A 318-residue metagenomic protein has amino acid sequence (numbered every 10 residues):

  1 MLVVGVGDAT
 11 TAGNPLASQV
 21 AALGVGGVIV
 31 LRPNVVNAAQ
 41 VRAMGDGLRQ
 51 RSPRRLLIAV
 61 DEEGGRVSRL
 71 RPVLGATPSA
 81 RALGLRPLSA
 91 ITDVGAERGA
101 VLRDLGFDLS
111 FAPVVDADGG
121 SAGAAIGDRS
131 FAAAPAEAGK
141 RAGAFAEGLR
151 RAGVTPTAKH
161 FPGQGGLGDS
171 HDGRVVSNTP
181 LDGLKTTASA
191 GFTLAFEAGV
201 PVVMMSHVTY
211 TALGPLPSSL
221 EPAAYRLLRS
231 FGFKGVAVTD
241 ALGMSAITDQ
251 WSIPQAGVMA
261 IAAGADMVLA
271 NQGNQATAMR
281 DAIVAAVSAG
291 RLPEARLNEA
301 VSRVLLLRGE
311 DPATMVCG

Functional and structural regions predicted by a protein language model:
M1-A9, A17, A21-G24: Mature N-terminal segment immediately following signal peptide/propeptide cleavage in secreted/periplasmic
A12-P15, V28, N34-R51, S68 (+1 more regions): Second-shell residues forming the walls of enzyme active-site clefts
A17-L31, E97-L109: Catalytic domains of carbohydrate-active enzymes, especially glycoside hydrolases
R49-G75, I91-A117, A138-G163: Glycine-rich, aromatic-flanked loop segments that form ligand/cofactor-binding clefts across common enzyme folds
L74-P87, S130-A132: A charged helix-plus-loop insertion that forms the helical arch/lid used to bind and gate nucleic-acid substrates
G84, R98, I126-G127: Active-site-adjacent helix-turn-beta-strand microarchitecture at beta-sheet edges that either contains or buttresses
S89, S121-A142: Active-site cleft segment of glycoside hydrolase catalytic domains centered on the general acid/base Glu
A285, A289-C317: Mid-to-C-terminal alpha-helical segments outside catalytic/metal-binding sites
